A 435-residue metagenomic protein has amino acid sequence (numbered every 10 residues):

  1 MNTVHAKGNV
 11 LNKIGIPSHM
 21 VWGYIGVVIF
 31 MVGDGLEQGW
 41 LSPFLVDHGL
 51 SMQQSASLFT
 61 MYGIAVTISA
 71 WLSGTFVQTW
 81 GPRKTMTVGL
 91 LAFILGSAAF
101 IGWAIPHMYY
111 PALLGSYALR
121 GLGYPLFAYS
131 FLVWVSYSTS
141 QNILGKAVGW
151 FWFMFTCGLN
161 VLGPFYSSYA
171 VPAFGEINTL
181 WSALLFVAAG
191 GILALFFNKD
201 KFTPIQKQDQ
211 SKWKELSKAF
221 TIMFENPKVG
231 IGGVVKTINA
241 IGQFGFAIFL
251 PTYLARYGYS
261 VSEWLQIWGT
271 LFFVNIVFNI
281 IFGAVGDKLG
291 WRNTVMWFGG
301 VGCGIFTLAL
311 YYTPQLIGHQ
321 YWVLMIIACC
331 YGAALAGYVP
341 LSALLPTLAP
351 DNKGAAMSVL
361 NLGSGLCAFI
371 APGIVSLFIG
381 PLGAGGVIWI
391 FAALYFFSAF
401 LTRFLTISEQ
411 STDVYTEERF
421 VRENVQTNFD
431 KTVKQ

Functional and structural regions predicted by a protein language model:
N2-P17, D200-G233, R422-D430: Juxtamembrane intracellular "pre-TM" segments in multi-pass secondary transporters
E37-G39, K228-G269: Extracytoplasmic gate region of multi-pass secondary transporters
G63-W71, N160-V161, F272-I280, A368-F369: Residue-level signature of mid-helix packing/kink "hotspots" within the transmembrane helices of 12-pass Major
A70-P82, N279-W291: Helix-to-loop junctions at the C-terminal end of transmembrane segments in multipass secondary transporters
T79-L90, K288-V301: Cytoplasmic membrane-interface "Motif A"-like loop-to-helix N-cap segments of 12-TM Major Facilitator Superfamily
L91-H107, V301-I317: C-terminal ends and interior cores of transmembrane alpha-helices in multi-pass membrane transporters/permeases
S116-M154: Cytoplasmic helix-loop-helix junction between adjacent transmembrane helices in 12-TM secondary transporters
D351-L382: A late C-terminal transmembrane helix in Major Facilitator Superfamily
